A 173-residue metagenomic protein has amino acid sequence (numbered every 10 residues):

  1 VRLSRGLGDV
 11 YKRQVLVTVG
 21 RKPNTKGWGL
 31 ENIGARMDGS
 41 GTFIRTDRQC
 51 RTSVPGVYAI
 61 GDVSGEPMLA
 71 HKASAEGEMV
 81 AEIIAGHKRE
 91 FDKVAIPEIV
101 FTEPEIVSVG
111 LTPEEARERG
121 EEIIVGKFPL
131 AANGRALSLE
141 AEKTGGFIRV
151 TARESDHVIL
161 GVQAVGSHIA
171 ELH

Functional and structural regions predicted by a protein language model:
V1-Y11: Single conserved hydrophobic/aromatic residue that forms the stacking wall/gate of nucleotide- or nucleobase-binding
L7, R21, W28, A35 (+9 more regions): Gly/Ser/Thr-rich helix-start
Q14-I84: FAD-site-proximal beta/loop scaffold in flavoenzymes
C50-T52, G56, D92-K93, E140-T144: Solvent-exposed alpha-helices and their adjacent loops that cap or buttress functional pockets in soluble metabolic
I60-R117: A conserved FAD-binding loop/helix module that cradles the flavin
A85, F101-T112, R117-H173: Flexible, glycine-rich terminal cap/loop adjacent to redox cofactors in electron-transfer oxidoreductases
